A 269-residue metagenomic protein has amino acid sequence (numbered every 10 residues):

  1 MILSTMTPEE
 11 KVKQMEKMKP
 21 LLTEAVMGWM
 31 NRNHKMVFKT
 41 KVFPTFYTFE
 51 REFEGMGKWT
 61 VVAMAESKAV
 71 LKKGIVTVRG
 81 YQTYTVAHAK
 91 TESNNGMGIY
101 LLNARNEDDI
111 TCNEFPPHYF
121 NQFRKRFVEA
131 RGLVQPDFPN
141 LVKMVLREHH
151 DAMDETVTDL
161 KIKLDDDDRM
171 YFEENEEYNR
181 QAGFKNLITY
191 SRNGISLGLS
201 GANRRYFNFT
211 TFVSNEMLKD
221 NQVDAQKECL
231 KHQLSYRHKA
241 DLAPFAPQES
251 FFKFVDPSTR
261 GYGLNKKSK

Functional and structural regions predicted by a protein language model:
M1-K269: Ribonuclease/tRNase effector modules and their secretory precursors
